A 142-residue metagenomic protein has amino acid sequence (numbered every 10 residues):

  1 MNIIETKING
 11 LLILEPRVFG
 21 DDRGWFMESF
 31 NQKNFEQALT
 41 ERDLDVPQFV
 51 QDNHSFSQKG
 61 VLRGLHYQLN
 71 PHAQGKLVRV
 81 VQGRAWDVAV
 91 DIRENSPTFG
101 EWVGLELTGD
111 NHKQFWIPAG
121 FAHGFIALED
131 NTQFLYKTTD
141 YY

Functional and structural regions predicted by a protein language model:
M1-D110, E129-N131, T138-Y142: Non-catalytic, conserved peripheral segments adjacent to functional cores
V88, F115, H123-L128: Short beta-strand His + acidic residue motifs that chelate non-heme Fe in jelly-roll/DSBH and cupin folds
